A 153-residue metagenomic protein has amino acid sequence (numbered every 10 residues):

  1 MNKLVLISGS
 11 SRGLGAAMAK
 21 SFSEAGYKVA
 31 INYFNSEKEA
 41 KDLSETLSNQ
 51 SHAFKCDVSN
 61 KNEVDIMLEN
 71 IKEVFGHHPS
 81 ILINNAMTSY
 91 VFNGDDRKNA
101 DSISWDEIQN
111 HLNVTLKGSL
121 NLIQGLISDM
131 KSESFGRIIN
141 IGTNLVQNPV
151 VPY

Functional and structural regions predicted by a protein language model:
K3, H77-P79, M130-T143: Active-site loop of short-chain dehydrogenase/reductase
L4, S11-R12: Conserved glycine-rich cofactor-binding loop
Y27-K41: Conserved glycine-rich Rossmann-like NAD(P)H-binding loop of the short-chain dehydrogenase/reductase
E37, K55-L68, W105: The beta1-alpha1 cofactor-binding region of Rossmann-like NAD(H)/NADP(H)-dependent oxidoreductases
N70-N84, S104: A glycine-rich helix->loop->beta "capping" turn within Rossmann-like NAD(P)(H)-dependent oxidoreductase domains
T88-F92, D101-E107, H111, R137-Y153: Catalytic loop of short-chain dehydrogenase/reductase
I123-Q124: A short, exposed helix-loop element centered on a Lys and neighboring polar residues
